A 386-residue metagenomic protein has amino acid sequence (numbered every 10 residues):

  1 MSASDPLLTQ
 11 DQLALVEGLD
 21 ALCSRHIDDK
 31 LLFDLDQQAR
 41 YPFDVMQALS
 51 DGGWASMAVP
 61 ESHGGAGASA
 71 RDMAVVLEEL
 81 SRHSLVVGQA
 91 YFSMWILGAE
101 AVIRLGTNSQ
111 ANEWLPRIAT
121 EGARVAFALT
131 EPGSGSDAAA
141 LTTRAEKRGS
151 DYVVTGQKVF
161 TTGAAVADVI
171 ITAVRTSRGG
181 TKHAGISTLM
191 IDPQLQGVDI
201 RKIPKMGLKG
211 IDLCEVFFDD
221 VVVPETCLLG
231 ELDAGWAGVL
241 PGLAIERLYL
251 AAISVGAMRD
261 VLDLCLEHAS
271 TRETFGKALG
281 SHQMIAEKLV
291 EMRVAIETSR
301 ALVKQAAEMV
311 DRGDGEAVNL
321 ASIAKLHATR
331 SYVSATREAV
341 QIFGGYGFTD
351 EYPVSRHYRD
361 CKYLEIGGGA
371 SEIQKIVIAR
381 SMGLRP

Functional and structural regions predicted by a protein language model:
M1-H83, V87, S93-M94, L105-Q110 (+5 more regions): Alpha-helical interface subdomain recognition
G53, V76-S81, V174, I191-L195 (+1 more regions): Short Ser/Thr-interspersed hydrophobic loop/turn segments at strand-loop and sheet-helix junctions that line or gate
A68-S69, D137-A139, G163-D168, K182-G185 (+1 more regions): Short glycine/proline-enriched turns and hinge-like loops at secondary-structure junctions
E121-L129: A short, Trp-centered hydrophobic/proline-enriched beta-strand micro-motif
D137-T155, T349-P353: Cytochrome P450 C-terminal beta-domain/meander region
A140-T142, Q194-P224: Flexible, small-/acidic-enriched active-site or ligand-binding loops
D151, T155-R201: A short core secondary-structure module
C214-P241: A short, charged helix-loop
